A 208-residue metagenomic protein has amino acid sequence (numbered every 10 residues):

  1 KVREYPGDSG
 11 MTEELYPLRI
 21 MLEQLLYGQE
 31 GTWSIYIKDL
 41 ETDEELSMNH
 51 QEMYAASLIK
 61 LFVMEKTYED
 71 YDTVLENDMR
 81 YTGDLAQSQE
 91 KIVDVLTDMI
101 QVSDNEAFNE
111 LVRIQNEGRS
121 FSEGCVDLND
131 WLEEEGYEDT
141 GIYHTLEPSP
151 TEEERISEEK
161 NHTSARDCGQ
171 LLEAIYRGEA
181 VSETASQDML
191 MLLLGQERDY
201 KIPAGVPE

Functional and structural regions predicted by a protein language model:
K1-E52: Beta-lactamase-like hydrolase cores
E4-T12, S47-Y54, Y81-A86, D94-D98 (+3 more regions): Second-shell loop/turn segments in exported
E14, L18-L25, I59, K91-L96 (+5 more regions): Stable alpha-helical elements in mature extracytoplasmic
S34-K38, F62, E110: Soluble periplasmic/extracytoplasmic beta-strand elements of cell-envelope proteins
D43, E52-R80, M99: Active-site SXXK
E69-D94, G124, S182-Q187: Short, well-structured active-site flanking segments
F108-G178: Mid-domain, small-residue-enriched loop/turn segments at the edges of structured enzyme/sensor domains
D199-E208: Short, Gly/Ser/Thr-enriched beta-strand-loop segments that form substrate-interacting elements of hydrolase/peptidase
